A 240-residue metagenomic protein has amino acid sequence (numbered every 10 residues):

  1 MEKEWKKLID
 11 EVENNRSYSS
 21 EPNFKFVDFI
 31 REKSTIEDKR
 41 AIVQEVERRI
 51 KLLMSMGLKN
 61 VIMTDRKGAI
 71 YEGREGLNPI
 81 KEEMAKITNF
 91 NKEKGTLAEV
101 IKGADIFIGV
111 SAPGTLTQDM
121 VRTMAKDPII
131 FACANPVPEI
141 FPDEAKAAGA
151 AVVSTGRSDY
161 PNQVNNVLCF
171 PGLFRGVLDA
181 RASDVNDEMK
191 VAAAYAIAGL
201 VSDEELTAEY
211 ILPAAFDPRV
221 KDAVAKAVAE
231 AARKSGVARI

Functional and structural regions predicted by a protein language model:
E2, K6-I9, E13, F24-V27 (+2 more regions): Residue-level detector of alpha-helical secondary structure
S17-E21: Charged, low-complexity interaction regions
E37, A132-I240: Adenosine-phosphate binding glycine-rich loop
E37, Q44-I108: Glycine-rich phosphate/diphosphate-binding loop of Rossmann-like nucleotide-binding domains
Q44-K51, Y71, G114-D119, P138-I140 (+1 more regions): Short glycine/serine/threonine-rich phosphate/pyrophosphate-binding segments that cradle anionic phosphate groups
K51, S55, E99-K102, Q118 (+6 more regions): A broad, structural surface signal
E82-A151, R157-D159: Rossmann-like adenosine-cofactor binding region
